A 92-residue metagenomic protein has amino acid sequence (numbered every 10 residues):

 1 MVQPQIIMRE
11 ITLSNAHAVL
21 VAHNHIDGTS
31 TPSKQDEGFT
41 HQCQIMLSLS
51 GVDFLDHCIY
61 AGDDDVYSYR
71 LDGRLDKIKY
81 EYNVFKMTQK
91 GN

Functional and structural regions predicted by a protein language model:
M1-Q89: Active-site-proximal loop/helix of nucleotide/amide-processing enzymes and allied scaffolds
